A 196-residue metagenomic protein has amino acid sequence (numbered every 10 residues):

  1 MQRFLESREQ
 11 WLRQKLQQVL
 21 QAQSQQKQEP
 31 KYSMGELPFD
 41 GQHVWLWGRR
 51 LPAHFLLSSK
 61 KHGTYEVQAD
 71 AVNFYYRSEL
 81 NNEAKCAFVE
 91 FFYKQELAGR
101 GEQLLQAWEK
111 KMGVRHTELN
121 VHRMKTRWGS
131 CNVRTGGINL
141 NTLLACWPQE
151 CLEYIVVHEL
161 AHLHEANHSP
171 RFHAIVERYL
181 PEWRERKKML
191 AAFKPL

Functional and structural regions predicted by a protein language model:
M1-Y154, L163-L196: Active-site-proximal or metal-binding-adjacent scaffold patches in catalytic folds
E159: Walker B catalytic acidic pair
